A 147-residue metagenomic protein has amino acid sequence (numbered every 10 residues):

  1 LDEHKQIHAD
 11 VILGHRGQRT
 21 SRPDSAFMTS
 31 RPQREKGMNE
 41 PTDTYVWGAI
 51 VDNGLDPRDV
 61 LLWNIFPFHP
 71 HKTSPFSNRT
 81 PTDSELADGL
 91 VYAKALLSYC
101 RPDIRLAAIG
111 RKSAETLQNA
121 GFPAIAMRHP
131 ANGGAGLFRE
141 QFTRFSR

Functional and structural regions predicted by a protein language model:
L1-R105, A120: A polyanion-binding, active-site-adjacent surface
K112-A114: Alpha-helix capping/helix-boundary segments
L117: Short Gly/Thr/Asp-enriched flexible loops that form oxyanion-binding sites at enzyme active sites
F122-R147: Short, flexible loop segments at boundaries between secondary-structure elements
